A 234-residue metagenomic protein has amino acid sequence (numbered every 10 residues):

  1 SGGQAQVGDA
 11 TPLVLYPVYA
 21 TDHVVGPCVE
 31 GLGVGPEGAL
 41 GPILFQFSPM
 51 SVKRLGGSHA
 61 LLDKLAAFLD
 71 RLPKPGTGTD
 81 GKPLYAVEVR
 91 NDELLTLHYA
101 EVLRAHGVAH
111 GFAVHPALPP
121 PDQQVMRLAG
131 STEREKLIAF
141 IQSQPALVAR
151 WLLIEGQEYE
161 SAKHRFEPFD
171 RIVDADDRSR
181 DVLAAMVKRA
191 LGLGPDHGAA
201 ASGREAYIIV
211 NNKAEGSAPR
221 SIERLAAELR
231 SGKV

Functional and structural regions predicted by a protein language model:
S1-V234: Residues lining hydrophobic/aromatic ligand-binding pockets adjacent to catalytic sites
